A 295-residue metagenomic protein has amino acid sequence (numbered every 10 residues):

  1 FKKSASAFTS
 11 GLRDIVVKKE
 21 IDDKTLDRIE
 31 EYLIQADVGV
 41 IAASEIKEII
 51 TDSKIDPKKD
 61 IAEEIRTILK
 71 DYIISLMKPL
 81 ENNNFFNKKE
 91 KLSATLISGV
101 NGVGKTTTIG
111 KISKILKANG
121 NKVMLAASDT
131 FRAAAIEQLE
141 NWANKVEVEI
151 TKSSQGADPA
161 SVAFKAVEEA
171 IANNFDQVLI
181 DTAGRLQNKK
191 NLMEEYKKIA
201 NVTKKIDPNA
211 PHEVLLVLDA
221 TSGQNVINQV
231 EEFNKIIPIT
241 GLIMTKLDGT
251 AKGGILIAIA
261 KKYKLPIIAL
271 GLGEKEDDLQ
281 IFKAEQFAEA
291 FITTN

Functional and structural regions predicted by a protein language model:
F1, D37, D181, T245 (+1 more regions): Residue-level signal for inorganic ion chemistry
A5-S128, A135-G156, S161-I180: Primarily NTPase-proximal linker/entry elements flanking Walker-type ATP/GTP-binding cores
K18, K24, F85-K89, N101 (+6 more regions): Replace "in large, NTP-powered and nucleic-acid-processing enzymes" with "in large, NTP-powered factors and other
V40-A42, R132, D248, E276: Short hydrophobic/aromatic residue motifs in ordered secondary structure
I50-K54, I73, N234, F287 (+1 more regions): Residue-level detector of secondary-structure transition/capping positions
S128-F131, Q155, T221, L247: Structured loop/turn residues at secondary-structure junctions
Q138, P159-N173, N188-T293: Conserved catalytic-core segment of NTP-binding enzymes
A183-R185: Short glycine-rich anion-binding loops that position phosphate/pyrophosphate groups of nucleotides and phosphorylated
